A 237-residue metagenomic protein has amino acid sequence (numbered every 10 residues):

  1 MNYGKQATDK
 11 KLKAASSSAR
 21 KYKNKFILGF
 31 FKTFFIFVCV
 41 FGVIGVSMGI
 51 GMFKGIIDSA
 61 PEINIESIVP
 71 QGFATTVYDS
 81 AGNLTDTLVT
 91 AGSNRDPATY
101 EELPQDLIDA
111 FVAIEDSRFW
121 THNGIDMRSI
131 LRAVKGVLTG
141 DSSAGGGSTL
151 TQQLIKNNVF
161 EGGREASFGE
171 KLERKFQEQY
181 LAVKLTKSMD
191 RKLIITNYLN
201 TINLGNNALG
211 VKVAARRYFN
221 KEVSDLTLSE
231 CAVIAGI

Functional and structural regions predicted by a protein language model:
N2-L12, S16, Y22, G72-A74 (+1 more regions): Peptidoglycan glycan-strand catalytic modules in the bacterial/periplasmic cell-wall system
K25, G29-S80: N-terminal hydrophobic targeting segments that direct proteins to the cell envelope
